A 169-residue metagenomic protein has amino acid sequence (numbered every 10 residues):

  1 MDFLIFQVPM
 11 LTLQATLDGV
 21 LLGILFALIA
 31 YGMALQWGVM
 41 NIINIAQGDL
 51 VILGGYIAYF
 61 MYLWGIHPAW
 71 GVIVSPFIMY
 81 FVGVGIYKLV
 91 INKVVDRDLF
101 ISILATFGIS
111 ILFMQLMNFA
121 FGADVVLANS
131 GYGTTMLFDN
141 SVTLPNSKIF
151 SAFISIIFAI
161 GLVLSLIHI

Functional and structural regions predicted by a protein language model:
D2-M40, A46-I167: Small-residue-rich transmembrane alpha-helical segments that form helix-helix packing/gating elements in polytopic
